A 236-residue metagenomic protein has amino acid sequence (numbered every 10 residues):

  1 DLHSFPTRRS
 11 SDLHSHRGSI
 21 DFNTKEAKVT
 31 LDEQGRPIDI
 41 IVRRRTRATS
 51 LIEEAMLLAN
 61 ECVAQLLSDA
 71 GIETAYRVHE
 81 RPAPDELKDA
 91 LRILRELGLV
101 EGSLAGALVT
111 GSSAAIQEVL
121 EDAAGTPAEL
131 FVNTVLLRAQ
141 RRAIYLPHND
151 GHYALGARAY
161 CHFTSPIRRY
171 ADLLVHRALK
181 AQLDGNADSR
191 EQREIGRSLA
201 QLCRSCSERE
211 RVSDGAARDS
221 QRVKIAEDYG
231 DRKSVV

Functional and structural regions predicted by a protein language model:
S4-V236: Electropositive polyanion-binding surfaces
